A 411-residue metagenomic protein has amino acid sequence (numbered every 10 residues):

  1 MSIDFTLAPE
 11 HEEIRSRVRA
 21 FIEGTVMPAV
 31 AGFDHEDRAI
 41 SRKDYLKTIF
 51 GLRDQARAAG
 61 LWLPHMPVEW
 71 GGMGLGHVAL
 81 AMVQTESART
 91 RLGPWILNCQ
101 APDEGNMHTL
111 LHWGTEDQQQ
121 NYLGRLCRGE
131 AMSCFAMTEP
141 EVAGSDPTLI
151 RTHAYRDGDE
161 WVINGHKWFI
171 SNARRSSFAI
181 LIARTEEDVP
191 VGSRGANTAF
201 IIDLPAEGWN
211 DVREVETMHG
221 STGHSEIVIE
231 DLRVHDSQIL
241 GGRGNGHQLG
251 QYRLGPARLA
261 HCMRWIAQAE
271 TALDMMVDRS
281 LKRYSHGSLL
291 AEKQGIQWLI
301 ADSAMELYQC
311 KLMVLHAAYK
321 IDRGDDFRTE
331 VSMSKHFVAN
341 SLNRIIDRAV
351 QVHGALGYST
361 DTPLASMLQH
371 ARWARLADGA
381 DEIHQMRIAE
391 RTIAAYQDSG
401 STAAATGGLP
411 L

Functional and structural regions predicted by a protein language model:
M1-P94, C99-Q100, W113-Q118, R125-E130 (+3 more regions): Alpha-helical interface subdomain recognition
G60, V83-R89, A183-R184, I201-E207 (+1 more regions): Short Ser/Thr-interspersed hydrophobic loop/turn segments at strand-loop and sheet-helix junctions that line or gate
D103, A143, W168-R174, M218 (+2 more regions): Glycine-rich phosphate/pyrophosphate-binding beta-alpha loops
G129-T138, I182: A short, Trp-centered hydrophobic/proline-enriched beta-strand micro-motif
L149, P205-R233: Flexible, small-/acidic-enriched active-site or ligand-binding loops
T152-A154: A structural signal for short hydrophobic beta-strand segments in well-ordered beta-sheet cores
E160, N164-N210: A short core secondary-structure module
D231-L249: Long, acidic (Asp/Glu-rich), low-complexity accessory segments flanking structured domains
